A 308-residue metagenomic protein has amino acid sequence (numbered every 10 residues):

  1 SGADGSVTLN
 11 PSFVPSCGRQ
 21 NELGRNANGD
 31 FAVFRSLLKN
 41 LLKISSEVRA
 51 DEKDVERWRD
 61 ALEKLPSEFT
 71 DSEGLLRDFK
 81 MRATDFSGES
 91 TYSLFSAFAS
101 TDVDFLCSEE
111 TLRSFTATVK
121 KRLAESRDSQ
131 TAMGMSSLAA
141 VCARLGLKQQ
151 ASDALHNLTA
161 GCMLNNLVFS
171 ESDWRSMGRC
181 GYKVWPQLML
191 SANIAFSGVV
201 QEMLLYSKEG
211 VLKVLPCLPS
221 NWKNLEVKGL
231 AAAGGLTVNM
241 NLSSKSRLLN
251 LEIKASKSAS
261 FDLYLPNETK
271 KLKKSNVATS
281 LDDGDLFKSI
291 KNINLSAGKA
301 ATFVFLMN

Functional and structural regions predicted by a protein language model:
S1-I44: Acidic/histidine-rich catalytic neighborhood
G5, D30, S93-F95, E226 (+1 more regions): Residues that flank catalytic or metal-binding motifs in active/ligand-binding sites
G5-T8, S96, V211-L212: Beta-sheet entry/capping signal
V7, L76, R247-L251: Hydrophobic residues embedded in beta-strands of well-ordered beta-sheets
N10-S12, S100, S243: Generic beta-strand/beta-sheet core signal
L23, S87-G88, K228-A232: Short Gly/Pro-enriched turn/cap motifs at secondary-structure boundaries
A27-Y206: Active-site core of glycosidic bond-cleaving carbohydrate-active enzymes
L147-N308: Non-catalytic C-terminal accessory modules of carbohydrate-active enzymes
